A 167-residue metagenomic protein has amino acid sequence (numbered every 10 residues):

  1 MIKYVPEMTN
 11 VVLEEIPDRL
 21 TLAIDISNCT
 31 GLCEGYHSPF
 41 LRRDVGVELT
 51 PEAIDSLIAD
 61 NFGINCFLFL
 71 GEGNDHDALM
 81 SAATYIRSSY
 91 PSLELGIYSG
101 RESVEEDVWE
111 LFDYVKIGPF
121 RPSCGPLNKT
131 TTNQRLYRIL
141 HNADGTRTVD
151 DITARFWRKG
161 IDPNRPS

Functional and structural regions predicted by a protein language model:
M1-D25, T30, E34, S38-R42 (+1 more regions): N-terminal [4Fe-4S]-dependent radical SAM core
E15-P17, I26, D60, S88 (+1 more regions): Generic structural signal for beta-strand residues in well-ordered domains
S27-G31, L57, H76-L79: A broad, low-specificity signal for short, low-complexity segments enriched in glycine/proline and polar/charged
Y36-T50, L57, F62-H76, P91-V104 (+1 more regions): Core AdoMet radical
A53-I54, S81: Well-ordered, non-membrane alpha-helical segments in soluble/globular domains
N74-Y90, G125-S167: P-loop/Walker A phosphate-binding loop and immediately adjacent motor/lid segment at beta-alpha junctions
V108-W109: Outer-membrane beta-barrel translocator/channel fold
